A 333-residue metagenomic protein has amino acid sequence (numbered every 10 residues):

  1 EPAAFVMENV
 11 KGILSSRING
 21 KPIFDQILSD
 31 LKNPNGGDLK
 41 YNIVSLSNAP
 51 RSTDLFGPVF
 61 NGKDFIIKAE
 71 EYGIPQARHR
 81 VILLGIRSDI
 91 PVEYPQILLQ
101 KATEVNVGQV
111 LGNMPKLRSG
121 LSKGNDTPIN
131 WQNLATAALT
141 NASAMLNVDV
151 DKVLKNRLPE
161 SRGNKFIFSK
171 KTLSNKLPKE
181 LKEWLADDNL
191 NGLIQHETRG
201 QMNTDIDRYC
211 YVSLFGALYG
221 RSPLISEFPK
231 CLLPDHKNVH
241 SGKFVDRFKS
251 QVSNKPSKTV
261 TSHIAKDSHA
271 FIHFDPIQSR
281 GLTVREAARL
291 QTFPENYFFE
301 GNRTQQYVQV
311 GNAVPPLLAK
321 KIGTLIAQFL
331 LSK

Functional and structural regions predicted by a protein language model:
E1-P234: Class I S-adenosyl-L-methionine
D188, I194-G301, Q305-V308: Polybasic, glycine- and aromatic-enriched phosphate-binding surface used to engage nucleic acids
P315: A helicase ATPase "motif cassette" and its flanking acidic/Ser/Thr-rich regulatory loops
A319: Acidic-aromatic/histidine active-site loop/patch
I326-K333: Short, hydrophobic alpha-helical segments
